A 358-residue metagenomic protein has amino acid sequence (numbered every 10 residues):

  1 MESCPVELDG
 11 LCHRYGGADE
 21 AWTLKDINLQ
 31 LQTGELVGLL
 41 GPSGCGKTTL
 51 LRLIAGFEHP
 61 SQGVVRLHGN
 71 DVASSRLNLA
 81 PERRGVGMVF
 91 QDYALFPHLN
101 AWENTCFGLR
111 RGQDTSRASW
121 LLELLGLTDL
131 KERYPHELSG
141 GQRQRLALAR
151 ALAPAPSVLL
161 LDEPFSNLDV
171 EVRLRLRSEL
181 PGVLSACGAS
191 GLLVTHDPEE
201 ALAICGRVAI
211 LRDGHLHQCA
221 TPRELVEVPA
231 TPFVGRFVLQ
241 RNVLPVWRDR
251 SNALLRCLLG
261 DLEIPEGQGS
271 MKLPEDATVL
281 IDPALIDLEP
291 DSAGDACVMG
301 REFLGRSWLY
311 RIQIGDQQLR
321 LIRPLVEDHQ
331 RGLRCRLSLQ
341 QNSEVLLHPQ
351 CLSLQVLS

Functional and structural regions predicted by a protein language model:
L40-P42: The feature captures the beta-strand-to-loop junction immediately N-terminal to the Walker
A55: Helix-to-loop junction immediately C-terminal to a conserved catalytic motif
S61-V64, D213: Conserved coupling/switch loops of ABC nucleotide-binding domains, chiefly the family-specific signature
G63-S74: Conserved ABC transporter NBD signature motif
G85-G87, Q91, L95, N100-F233: ABC ATPase nucleotide-binding domains
N252, R256-E302, E327-S358: Glycine/charge-rich catalytic "coupling/switch" loops of P-loop NTPases
